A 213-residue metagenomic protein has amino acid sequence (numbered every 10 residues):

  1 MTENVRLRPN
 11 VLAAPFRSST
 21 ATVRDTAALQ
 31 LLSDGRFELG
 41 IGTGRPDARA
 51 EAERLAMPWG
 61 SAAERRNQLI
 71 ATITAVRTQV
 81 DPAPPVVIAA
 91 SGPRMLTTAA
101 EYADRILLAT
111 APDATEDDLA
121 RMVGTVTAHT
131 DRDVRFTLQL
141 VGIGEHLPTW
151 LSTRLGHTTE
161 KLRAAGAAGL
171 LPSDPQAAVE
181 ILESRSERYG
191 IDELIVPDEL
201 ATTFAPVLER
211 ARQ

Functional and structural regions predicted by a protein language model:
M1-Q213: Active-site-adjacent structural elements that line small-molecule/cofactor binding pockets in enzymes
